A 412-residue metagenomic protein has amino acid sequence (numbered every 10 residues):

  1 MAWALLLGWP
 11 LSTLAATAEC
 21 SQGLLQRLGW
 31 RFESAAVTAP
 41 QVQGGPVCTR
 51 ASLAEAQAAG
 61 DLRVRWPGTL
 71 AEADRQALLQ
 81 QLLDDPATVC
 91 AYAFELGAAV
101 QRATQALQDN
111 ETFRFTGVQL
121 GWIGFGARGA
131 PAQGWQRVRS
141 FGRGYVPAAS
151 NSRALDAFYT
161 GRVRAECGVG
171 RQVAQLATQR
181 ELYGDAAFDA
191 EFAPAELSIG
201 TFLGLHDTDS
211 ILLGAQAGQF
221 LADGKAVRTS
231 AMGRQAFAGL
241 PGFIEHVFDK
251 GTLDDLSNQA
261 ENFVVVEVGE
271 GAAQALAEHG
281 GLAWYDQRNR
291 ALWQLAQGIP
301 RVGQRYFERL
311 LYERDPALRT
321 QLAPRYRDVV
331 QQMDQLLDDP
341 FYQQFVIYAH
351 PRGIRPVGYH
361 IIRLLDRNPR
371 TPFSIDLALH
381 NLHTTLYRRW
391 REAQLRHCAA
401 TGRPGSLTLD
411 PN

Functional and structural regions predicted by a protein language model:
M1-S12: Bacterial N-terminal signal peptides
T13-A18: Boundary at the C-terminal end of the N-terminal hydrophobic targeting segment
I123-F125, A130, W135-G161: Active-site nucleophile-His-acid catalytic modules used for acyl/amide transfer and hydrolysis across diverse enzymes
D156-T178: Active-site nucleophilic cysteine motif
T178-G184: Low-complexity, highly charged intrinsically disordered N-terminal segments that act as targeting/localization
G184-E196: Short, glycine/acidic-rich hinge or "gate" loops at secondary-structure transitions that mediate conformational
S198-A273: ...with weaker cross-activation on analogous glycine-rich loops/strands in unrelated enzymes
E278, L282, Q287-N412: Low-complexity, Gly/Ser/Thr/Pro-rich intrinsically disordered linker/tail segments
